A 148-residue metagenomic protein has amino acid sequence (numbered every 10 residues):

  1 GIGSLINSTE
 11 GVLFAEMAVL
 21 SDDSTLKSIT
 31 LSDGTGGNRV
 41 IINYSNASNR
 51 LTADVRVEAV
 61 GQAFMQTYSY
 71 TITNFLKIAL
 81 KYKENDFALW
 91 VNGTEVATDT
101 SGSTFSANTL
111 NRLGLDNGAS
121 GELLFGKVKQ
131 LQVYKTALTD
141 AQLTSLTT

Functional and structural regions predicted by a protein language model:
G1, F14-L20, Y44-S45, F75-I78 (+4 more regions): Catalytic cores of nucleotide-enabled group-transfer and carboxylate-activating enzymes in metabolic and assembly-line
G1-E10, M65-S69, A119: Short surface loop/edge beta-strand patches of beta-sandwich-type extracellular domains that form ligand-contact sites
I6-S8, D22, T71-T73, S106: Surface-exposed coil/turn segments at beta-strand junctions on protein surfaces, enriched
G11-S21, G114, G121-T148: Extracellular, beta-strand-rich glycan-interacting domains
S24-N43, D54-R56, L113-G114, L146-T147: Aromatic-rich beta-strand patches that line glycan-recognition/binding surfaces of extracellular proteins
G34-I42, V57-F64, A119-L124: Short, surface-exposed beta-strand/loop "edge" segments at domain boundaries and coil↔beta transitions
N43-G102: Extracellular glycan-interaction surfaces
D99-K127: Flexible glycan-contacting loops in extracellular carbohydrate-active proteins
